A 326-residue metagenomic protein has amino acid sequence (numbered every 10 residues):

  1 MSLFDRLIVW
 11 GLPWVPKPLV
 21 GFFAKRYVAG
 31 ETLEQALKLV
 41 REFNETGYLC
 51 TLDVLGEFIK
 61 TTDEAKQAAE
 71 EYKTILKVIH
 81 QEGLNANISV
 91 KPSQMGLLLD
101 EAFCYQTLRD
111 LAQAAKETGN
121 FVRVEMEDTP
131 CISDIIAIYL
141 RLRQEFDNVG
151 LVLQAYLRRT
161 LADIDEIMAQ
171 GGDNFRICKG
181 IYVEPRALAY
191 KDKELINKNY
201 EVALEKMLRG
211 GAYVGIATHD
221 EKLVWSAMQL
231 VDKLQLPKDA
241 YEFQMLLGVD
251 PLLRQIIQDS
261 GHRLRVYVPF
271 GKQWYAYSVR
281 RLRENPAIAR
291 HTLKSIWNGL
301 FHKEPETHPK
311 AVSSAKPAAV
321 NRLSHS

Functional and structural regions predicted by a protein language model:
M1-S326: Positively charged, amphipathic and often flexible ligand-engagement surfaces
